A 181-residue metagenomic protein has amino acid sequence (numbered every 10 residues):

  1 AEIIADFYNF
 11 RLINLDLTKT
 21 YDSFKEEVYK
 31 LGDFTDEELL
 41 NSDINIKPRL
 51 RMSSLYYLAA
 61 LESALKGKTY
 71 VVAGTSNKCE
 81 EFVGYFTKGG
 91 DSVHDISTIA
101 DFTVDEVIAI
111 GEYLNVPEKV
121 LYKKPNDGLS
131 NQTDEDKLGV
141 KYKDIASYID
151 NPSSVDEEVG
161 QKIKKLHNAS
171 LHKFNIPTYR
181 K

Functional and structural regions predicted by a protein language model:
I3-E26, K30-R49, S53-K181: ATP/NTP-dependent adenylation/nucleotidyl-transfer catalytic domains that generate, transfer, or process NMP-activated
